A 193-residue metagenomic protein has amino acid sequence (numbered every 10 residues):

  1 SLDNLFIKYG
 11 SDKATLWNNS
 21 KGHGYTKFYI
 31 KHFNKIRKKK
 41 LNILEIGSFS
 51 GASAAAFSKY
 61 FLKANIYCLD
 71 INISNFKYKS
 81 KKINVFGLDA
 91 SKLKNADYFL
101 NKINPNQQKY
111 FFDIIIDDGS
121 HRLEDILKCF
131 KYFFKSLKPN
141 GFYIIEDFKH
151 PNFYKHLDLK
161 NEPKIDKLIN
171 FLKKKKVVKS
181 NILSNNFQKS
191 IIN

Functional and structural regions predicted by a protein language model:
S1-I116, S120-I145, K149-N193: A short alpha-helical cap/connector motif
